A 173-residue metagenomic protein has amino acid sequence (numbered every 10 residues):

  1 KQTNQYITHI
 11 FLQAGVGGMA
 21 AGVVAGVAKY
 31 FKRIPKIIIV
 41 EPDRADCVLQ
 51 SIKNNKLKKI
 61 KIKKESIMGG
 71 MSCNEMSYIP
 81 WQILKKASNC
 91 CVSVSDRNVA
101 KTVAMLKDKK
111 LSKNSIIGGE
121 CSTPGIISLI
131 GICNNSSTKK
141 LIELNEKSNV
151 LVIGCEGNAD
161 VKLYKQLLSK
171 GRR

Functional and structural regions predicted by a protein language model:
K1-K86, K139-R173: Glycine-rich phosphate/pyrophosphate-binding loop at beta-loop-alpha junctions
T3-I7, M76-N145: Active-site-adjacent helical/loop segments in soluble small-molecule enzymes
